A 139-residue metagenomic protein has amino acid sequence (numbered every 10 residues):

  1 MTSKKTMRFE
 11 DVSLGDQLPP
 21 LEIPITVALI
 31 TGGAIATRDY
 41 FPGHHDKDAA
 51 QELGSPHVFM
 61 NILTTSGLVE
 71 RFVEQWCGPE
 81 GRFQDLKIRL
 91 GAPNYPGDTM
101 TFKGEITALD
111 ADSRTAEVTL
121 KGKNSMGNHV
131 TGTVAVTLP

Functional and structural regions predicted by a protein language model:
M1-Q17, N94-P139: HotDog/MaoC-like acyl-thioester-processing domains
T2-E80: Hot-dog-fold acyl-thioester-processing enzymes
E22, K87, T131-A135: Well-ordered beta-strand positions in beta-sheet-rich domains
I25, L90, V136-L138: Hydrophobic residues in beta-strands and at strand termini
T31, A49, D85, S113-R114 (+1 more regions): Sparse recognition of residues in long alpha-helices and their boundaries
V73-D98: Mid-chain, well-packed structural core segment of small domains
